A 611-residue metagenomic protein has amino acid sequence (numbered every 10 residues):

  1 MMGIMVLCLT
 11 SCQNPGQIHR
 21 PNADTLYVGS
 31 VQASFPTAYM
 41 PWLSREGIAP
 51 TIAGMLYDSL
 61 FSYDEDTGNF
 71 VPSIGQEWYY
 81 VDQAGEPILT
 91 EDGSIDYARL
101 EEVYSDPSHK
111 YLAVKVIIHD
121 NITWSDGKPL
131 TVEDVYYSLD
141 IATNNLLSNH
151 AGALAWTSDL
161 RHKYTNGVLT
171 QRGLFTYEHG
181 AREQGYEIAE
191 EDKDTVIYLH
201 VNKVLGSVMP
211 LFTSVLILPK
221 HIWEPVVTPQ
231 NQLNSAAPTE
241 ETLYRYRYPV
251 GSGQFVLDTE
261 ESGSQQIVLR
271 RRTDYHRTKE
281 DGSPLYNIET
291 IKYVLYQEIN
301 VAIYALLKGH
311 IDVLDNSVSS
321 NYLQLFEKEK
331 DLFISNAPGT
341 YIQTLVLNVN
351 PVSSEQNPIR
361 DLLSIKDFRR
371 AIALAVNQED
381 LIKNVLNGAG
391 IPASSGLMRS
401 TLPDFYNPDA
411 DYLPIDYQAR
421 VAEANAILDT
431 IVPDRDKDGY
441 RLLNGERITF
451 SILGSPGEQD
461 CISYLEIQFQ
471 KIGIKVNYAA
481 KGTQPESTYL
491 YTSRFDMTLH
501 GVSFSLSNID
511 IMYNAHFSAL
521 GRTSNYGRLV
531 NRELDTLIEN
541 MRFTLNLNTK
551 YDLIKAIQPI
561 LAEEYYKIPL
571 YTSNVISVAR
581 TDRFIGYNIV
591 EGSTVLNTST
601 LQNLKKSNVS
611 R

Functional and structural regions predicted by a protein language model:
Q13-P15, K366, R370, L374 (+5 more regions): Extracytoplasmic/peripheral linker and loop segments enriched in polar/acidic and small residues with frequent Thr/Pro
G29-S105, V250: N-terminal lobe/hinge region of extracytoplasmic solute-binding protein
D64-D66, T213-L285, T290, V421-A422 (+2 more regions): Gly/Pro-rich hinge or "lid" segments in bacterial periplasmic/extracellular proteins
G152-Q232, E261: Surface-exposed binding/hinge segments that line and control ligand-binding clefts or catalytic entry sites
E241-Y246, Y275-L325, E466, K475-G482: Ligand-site clamp/hinge motif
F255, I391-D436, G454-D460: Structural transition elements
P338-Y341, V346-S354, G396, Q484-F543: Acidic-aromatic pocket-rim loops
A579-R611: Long beta-strand-rich cores associated with HINT superfamily self-processing modules
